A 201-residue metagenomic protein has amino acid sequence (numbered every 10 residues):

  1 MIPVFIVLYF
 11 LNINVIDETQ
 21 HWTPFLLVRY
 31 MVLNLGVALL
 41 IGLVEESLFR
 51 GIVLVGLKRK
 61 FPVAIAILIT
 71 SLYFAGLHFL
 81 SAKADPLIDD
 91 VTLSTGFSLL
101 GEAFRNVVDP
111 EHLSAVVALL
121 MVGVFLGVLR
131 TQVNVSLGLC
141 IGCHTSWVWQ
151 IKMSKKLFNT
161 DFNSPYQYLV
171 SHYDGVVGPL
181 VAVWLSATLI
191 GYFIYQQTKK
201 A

Functional and structural regions predicted by a protein language model:
M1-L43, L54-K60, D85-V108, Y166-L169: Juxtamembrane helix-loop-helix connectors linking adjacent transmembrane helices in multi-pass membrane enzymes
P3, V53, V122-L126, S186-I190: Hydrophobic/aromatic residues in alpha-helical transmembrane segments
P3-L11, G76-D85, Q150-K155: C-terminal TM-helix exit segments that contain a strictly Trp-centered aromatic cap at the helix terminus
M31-V44, G101-V122, G175-A187: Hydrophobic alpha-helical transmembrane segments
V44-G76, L80-F97, V128-S136: Membrane-interface helix/loop boundary segments of multi-pass membrane proteins
L68-S71, L93-S98, E102-L169: Functionally important transmembrane alpha-helices
C143-A201: C-terminal membrane module of polytopic membrane proteins
